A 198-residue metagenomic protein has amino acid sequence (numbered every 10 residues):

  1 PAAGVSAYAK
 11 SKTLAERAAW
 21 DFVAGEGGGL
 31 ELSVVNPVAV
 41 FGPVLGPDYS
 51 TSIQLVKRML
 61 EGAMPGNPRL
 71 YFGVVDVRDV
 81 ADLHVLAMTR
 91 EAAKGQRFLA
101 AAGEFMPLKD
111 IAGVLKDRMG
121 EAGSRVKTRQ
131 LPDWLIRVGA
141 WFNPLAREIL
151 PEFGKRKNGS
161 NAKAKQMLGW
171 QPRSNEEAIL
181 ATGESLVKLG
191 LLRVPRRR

Functional and structural regions predicted by a protein language model:
P1-A9, P68-Y71, E148-E152, M167: Active-site rim elements
P1-S33: Active-site Tyr-X1-5-Lys
P1-V5, V40, V44-P47, I53-V75 (+1 more regions): A conserved pocket-lining segment of Rossmann-fold NAD(P)-dependent short-chain dehydrogenase/reductase
S11, F72-R78, M106, R173: Residue-level signal for the nucleotide or nucleotide-sugar donor/cofactor binding architecture
E26-L30, G42-L55, A87-F98, A122: Glycine/proline-rich active-site loop of Rossmann-fold NAD(P)-dependent oxidoreductases
N36-P37: Conserved SDR Rossmann-fold cofactor-binding beta-strand/turn motif
L83-E148, N175-R198: Mid/C-terminal beta-alpha module of Rossmann-like enzyme folds, strongest in SDR-family dehydrogenases/epimerases
V138-G169: Conserved C-terminal active-site "lid" loop/helix of NAD(P)H-dependent oxidoreductases that clamps the redox cofactor
